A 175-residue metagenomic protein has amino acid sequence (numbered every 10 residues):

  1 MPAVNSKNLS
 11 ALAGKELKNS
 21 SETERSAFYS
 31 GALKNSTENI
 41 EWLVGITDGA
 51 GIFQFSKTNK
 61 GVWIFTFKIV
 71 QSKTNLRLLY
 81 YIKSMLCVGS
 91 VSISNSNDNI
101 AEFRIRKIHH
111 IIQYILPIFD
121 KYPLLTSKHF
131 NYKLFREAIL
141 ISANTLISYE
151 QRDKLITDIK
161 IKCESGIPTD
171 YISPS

Functional and structural regions predicted by a protein language model:
M1-S175: Sequence-level preference for short, compositionally simple segments enriched in small aliphatic or small polar residues
